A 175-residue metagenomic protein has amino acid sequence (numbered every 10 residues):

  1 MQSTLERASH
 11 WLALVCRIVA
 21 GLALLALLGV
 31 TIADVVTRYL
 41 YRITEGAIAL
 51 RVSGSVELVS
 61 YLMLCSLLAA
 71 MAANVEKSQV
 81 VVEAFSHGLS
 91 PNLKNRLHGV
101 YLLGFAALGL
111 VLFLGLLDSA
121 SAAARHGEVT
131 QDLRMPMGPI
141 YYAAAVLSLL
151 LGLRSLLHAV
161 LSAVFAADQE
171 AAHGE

Functional and structural regions predicted by a protein language model:
M1-E175: Alpha-helical transmembrane segments and membrane-interface helix-loop junctions in multi-pass membrane proteins
